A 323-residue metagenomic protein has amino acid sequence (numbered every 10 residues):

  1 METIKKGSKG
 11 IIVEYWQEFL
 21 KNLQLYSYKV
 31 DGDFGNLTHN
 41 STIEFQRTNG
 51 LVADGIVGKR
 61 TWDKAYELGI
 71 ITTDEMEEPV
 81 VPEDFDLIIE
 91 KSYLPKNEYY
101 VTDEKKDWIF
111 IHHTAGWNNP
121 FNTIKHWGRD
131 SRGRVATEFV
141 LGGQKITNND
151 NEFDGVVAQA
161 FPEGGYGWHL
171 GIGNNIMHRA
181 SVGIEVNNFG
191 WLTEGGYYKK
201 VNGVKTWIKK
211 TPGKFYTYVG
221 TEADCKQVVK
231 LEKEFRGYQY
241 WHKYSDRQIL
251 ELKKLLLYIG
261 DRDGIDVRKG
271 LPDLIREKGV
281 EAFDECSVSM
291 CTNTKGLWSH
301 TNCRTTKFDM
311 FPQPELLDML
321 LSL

Functional and structural regions predicted by a protein language model:
M1-G32: Acidic, Ser/Thr/Pro/Gly-enriched interdomain connector segments
V13, Q17, H39, W62 (+2 more regions): Extracytoplasmic/secreted envelope proteins and their assembly/folding machinery, especially bacterial periplasmic
K29-V30, A53-V57, R262-C286: Surface-exposed patches in mature extracellular/periplasmic domains of secreted proteins
T42-F45: Conserved hydrophobic/aromatic packing and binding residues within compact polymer-binding modules
K64-E78: Intrinsically disordered, low-complexity Ser/Thr-rich linker and spacer segments in cell-wall-related proteins
E83-I265: Active-site-adjacent loop/helix surface patches within enzyme catalytic domains that shape the substrate-binding cleft
A282-L323: Short, low-complexity, polybasic intrinsically disordered segments
